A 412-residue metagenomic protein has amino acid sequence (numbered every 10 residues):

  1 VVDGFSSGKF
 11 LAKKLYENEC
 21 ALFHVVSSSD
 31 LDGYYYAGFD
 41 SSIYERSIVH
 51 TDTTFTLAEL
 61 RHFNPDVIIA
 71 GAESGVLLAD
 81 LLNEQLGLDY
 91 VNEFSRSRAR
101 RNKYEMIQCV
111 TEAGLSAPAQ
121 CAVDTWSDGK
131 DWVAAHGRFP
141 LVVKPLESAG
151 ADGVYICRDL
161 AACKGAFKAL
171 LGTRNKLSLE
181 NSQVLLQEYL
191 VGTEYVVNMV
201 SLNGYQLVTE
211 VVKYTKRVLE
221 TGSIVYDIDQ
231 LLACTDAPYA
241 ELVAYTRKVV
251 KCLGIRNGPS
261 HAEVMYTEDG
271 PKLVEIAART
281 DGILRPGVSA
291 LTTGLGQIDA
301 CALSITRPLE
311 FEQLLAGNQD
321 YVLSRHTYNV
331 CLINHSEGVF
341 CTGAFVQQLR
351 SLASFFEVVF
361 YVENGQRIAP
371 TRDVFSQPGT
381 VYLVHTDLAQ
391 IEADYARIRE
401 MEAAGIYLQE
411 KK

Functional and structural regions predicted by a protein language model:
V1-R96, S127, D131, F360-S376 (+1 more regions): ATP-binding N-terminal substructure of ATP-dependent carboxylate-amine bond-forming enzymes
Q85-G153, G172: A conserved helix-loop-beta module that forms one wall/lid of the active-site cleft in ATP-utilizing catalytic domains
S116-P118, P140-V143, C157-G192, T221-Q230 (+2 more regions): Conserved ATP-binding module of the ATP-grasp superfamily
V123, V154-D159, V200-L202, T267: Short beta-strand-to-turn element immediately C-terminal to the catalytic PLP-Schiff-base lysine in fold type I
Y155, E188, Q230-L231, A290 (+1 more regions): Short, well-ordered beta-strand elements within core beta-sheets of diverse protein domains
E188-I255, P259, Y266, L273 (+3 more regions): ATP-dependent carboxylate/phosphate-activation module, predominantly the ATP-grasp catalytic core and closely related
L303-K412: Peripheral (often C-terminal) accessory segments that flank ATP-dependent C-N-forming ligase machineries
